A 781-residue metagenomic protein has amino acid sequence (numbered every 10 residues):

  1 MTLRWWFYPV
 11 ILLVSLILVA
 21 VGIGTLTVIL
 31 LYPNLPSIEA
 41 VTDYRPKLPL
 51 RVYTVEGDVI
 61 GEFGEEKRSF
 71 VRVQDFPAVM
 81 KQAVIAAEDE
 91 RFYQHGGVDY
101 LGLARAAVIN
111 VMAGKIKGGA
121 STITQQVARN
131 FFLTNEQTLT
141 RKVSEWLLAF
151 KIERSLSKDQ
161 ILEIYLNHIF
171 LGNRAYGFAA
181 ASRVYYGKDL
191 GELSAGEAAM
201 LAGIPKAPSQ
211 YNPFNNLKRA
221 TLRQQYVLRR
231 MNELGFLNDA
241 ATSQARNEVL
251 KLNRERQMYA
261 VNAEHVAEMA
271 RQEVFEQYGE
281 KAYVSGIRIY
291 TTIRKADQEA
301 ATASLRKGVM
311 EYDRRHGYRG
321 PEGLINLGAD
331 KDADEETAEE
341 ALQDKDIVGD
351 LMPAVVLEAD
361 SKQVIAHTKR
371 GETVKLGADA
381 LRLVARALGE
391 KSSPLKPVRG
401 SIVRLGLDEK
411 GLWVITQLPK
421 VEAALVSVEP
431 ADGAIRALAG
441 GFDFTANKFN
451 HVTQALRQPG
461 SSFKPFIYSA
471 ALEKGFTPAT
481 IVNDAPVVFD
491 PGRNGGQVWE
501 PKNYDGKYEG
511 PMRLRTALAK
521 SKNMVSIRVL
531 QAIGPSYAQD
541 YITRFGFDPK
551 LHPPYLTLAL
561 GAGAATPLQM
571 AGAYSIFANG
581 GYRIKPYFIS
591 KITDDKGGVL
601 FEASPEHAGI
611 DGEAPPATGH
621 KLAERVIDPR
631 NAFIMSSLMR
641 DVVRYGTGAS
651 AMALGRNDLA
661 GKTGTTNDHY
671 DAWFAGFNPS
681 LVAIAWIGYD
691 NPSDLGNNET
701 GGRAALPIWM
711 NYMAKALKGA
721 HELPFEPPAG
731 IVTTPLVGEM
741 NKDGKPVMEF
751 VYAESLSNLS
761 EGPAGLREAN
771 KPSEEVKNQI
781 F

Functional and structural regions predicted by a protein language model:
M1, R256-Q257, N326-E336, E358-K362 (+9 more regions): Soluble, non-transmembrane domains of envelope/secretory-pathway proteins that act on or interact with carbohydrate
M1-Y53, R91, N110-V111: N-terminal type II signal-anchor transmembrane helix that functions as the membrane-insertion/stop-transfer segment
T25, K115-H367, V529, T543-R544 (+3 more regions): Non-catalytic, structured segments within soluble enzyme domains
V84, M231, A301, S361 (+7 more regions): Active-site SXXK
Y93-L103, Y176-A179, N238-A241, F449 (+3 more regions): Short, well-structured active-site flanking segments
M112-Q137, G191, M258-N262, A431 (+4 more regions): Conserved catalytic neighborhood of penicillin-recognizing serine enzymes
V249-L250, E255, Y259, I293 (+7 more regions): Active-site-proximal helix/loop microenvironment of the serine DD-peptidase/beta-lactamase transpeptidase fold
E264-K281, A423-Q458, S469-A470, T543 (+6 more regions): Active-site beta-strand/loop architecture of penicillin-binding DD-peptidases
